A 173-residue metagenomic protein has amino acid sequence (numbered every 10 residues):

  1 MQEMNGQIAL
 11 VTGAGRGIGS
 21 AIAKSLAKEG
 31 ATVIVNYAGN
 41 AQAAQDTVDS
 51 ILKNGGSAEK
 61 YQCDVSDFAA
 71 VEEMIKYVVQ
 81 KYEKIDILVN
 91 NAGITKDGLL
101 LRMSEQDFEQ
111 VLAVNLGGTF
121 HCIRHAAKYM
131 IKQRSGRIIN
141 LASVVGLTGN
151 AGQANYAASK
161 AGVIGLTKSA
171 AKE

Functional and structural regions predicted by a protein language model:
I8, G15-R16: Conserved glycine-rich cofactor-binding loop
A31-A44: Conserved glycine-rich Rossmann-like NAD(P)H-binding loop of the short-chain dehydrogenase/reductase
A41, Q62-M74, E105: The beta1-alpha1 cofactor-binding region of Rossmann-like NAD(H)/NADP(H)-dependent oxidoreductases
L99-L100, D107-L112: Substrate-binding pocket helix/loop in short-chain dehydrogenase/reductase
I123, S159, T167: Active-site helix of classical SDR
K128, K172-E173: Alpha-helical segment proximal to the catalytic Tyr-Lys
S143: Residue(s) in the substrate-gating loop at a strand-loop-helix junction that position the organic substrate next
